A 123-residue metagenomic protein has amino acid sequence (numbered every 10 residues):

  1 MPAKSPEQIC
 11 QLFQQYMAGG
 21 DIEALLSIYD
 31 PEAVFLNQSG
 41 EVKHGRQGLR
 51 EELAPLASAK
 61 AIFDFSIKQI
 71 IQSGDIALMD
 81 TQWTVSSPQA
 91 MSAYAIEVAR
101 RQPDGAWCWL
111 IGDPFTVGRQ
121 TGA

Functional and structural regions predicted by a protein language model:
M1-A24, V34-A123: A beta-strand edge to alpha-helix "cap/lid" segment located at domain peripheries
